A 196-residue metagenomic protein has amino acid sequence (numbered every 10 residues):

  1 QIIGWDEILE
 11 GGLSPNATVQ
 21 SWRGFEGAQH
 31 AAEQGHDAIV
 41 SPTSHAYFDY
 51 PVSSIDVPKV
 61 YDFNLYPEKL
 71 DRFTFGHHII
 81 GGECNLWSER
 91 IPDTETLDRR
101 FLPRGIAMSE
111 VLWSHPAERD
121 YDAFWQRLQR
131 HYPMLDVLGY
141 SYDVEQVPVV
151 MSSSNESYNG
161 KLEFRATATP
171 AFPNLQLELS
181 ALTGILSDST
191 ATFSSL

Functional and structural regions predicted by a protein language model:
Q1-Q176, T192: Substrate-binding groove of N-acetylhexosamine-processing glycoside hydrolases
P173-D188: Change to "...patches in solvent-exposed regions of secreted, membrane-anchored, or virion-exposed structural
D188-L196: Strand-loop-strand motifs at the edges of beta-sheets in extracellular beta-sandwich domains
